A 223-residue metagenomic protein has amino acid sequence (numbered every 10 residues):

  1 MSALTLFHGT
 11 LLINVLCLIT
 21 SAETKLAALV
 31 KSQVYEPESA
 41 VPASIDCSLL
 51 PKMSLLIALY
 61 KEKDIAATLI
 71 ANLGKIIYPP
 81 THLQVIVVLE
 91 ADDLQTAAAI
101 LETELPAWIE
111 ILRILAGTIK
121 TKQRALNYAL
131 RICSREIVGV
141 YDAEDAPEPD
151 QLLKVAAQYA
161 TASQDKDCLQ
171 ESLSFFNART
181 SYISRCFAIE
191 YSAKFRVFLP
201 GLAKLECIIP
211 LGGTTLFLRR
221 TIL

Functional and structural regions predicted by a protein language model:
M1-C47: N-terminal membrane-anchoring/stem segments of glycan-assembly enzymes
P51-S54, Q84-I86: Cell-envelope/extracellular polymer assembly enzymes that use nucleotide-activated donors
S54-E62: A conserved hydrophobic helix/loop-capping motif in glycosyltransferases and polysaccharide synthases
E62-K75, Q95: Short, well-formed alpha-helical segments that are part of the catalytic scaffolds of diverse glycosyltransferases
G74-G117: Acidic donor-binding segment of Leloir-type glycosyltransferases
E104-L105, R113-R131, R135, P149-L223: Long helical/loop segments within the catalytic core of UDP-sugar-dependent glycosyltransferases, especially the large
V138: Short aromatic/hydrophobic "clamp" motif used to bind/position activated sugar donors
D142-A146: The conserved acidic donor/metal-binding loop of glycosyltransferases
